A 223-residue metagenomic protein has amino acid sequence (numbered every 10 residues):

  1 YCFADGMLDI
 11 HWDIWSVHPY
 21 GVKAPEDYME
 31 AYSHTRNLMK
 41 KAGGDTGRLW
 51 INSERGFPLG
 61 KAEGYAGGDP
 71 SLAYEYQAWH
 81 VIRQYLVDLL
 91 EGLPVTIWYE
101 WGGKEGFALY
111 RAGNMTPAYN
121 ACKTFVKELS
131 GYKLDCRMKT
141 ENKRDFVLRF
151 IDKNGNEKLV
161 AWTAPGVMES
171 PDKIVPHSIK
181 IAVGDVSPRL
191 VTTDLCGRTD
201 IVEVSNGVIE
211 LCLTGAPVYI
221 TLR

Functional and structural regions predicted by a protein language model:
Y1-I82, E91: Noncatalytic carbohydrate-binding groove/subsite architecture in carbohydrate-active enzymes
W15, T35, E54, D88 (+3 more regions): Conserved, mostly hydrophobic/aromatic
Y20-V22, F57-P58, G102-K104, A164-V167: Short, solvent-exposed loop/turn segments at secondary-structure junctions
F57-L129, D135-D145: Aromatic/acidic polysaccharide-binding cleft in carbohydrate-active enzymes
T140-V186: Carbohydrate-binding surface patches
K180-R198: Solvent-exposed beta-hairpin/edge-strand motifs
D200-R223: C-terminal beta-strand-rich structural cap/linker in extracellular carbohydrate-active enzymes
